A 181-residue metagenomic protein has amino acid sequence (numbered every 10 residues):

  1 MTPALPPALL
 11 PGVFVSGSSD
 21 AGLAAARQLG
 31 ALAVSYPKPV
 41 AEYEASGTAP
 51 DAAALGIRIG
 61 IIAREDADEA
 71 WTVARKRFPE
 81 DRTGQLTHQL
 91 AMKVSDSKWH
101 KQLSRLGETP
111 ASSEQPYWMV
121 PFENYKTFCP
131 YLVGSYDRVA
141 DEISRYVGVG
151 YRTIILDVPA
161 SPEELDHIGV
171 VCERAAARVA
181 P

Functional and structural regions predicted by a protein language model:
M1-A4, Y43-R145: An alpha-helical appendage that flanks or caps ligand/catalytic pockets
L5-Y43: Loop-centered beta-sheet repeat module
P11-S16, A31-Y36, A53-I61, I154-D157: Hydrophobic faces of well-ordered beta-strands that scaffold small-molecule active sites in alpha/beta enzyme cores
S19, P39, I61-A63, A160-P162: Active-site-proximal loop/turn and secondary-structure-junction residues that shape catalytic pockets, frequently
D20-A24, V40-A41, D68, D137-A140 (+3 more regions): Amphipathic, non-transmembrane alpha-helical secondary structure
Q28-L29, V149-Y151: Structural motif
P37-P50, P162-H167: Active-site-adjacent beta->alpha loops and helix N-cap segments on the catalytic face of soluble alpha/beta enzymes
D166-P181: Alpha-helix-loop-beta-strand connector modules within alpha/beta enzyme cores
